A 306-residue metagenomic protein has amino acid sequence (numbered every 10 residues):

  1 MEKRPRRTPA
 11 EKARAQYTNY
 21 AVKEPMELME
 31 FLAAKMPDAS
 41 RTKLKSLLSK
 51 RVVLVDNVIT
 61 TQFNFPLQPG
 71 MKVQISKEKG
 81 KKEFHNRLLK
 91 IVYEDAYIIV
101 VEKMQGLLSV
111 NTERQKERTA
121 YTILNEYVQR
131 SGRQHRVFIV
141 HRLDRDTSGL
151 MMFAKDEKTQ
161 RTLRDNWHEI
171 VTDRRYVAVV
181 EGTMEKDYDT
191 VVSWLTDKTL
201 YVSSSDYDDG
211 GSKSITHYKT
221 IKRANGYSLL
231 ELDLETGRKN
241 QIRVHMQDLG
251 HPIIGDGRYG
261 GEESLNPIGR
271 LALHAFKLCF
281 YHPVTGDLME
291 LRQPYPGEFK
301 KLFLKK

Functional and structural regions predicted by a protein language model:
M1-K306: RNA pseudouridine synthases
